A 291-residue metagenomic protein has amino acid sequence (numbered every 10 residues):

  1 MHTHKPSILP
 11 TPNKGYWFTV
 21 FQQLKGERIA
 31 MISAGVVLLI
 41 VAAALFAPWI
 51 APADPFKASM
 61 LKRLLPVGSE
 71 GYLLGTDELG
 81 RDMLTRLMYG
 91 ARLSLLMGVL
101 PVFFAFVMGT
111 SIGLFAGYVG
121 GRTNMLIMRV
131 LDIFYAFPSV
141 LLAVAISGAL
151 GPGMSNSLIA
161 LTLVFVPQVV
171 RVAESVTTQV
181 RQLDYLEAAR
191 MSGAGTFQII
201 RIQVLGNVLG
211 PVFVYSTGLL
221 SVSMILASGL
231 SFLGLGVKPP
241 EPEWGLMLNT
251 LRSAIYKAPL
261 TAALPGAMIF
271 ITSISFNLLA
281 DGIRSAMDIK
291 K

Functional and structural regions predicted by a protein language model:
M1-T110, L114, G121-R122, V140 (+4 more regions): Gly/Trp-centered helix-boundary motif
L73, D77, M83, G117-V180 (+1 more regions): Generic hydrophobic transmembrane alpha-helix motif, especially the helices
R81-L96, L100, G120-M128, T178-Q182 (+1 more regions): Amphipathic cytosolic juxtamembrane alpha-helices at the membrane-cytosol interface of multi-pass membrane transporters
R92, F134, P138, S147-G151 (+9 more regions): Residue-level hotspots within pore-lining transmembrane alpha-helices of multi-pass secondary transporters
L93-M97, I112, N124-M128, S155-I159 (+5 more regions): Short alpha-helical transmembrane interface motifs in multi-pass membrane proteins
F115-A116, I146-S147, A173, T177 (+4 more regions): Hydrophobic alpha-helical interface/terminus motif in multipass membrane transporters
L141-A145, G153-L158, T162, V212-M247: Non-cytoplasmic
